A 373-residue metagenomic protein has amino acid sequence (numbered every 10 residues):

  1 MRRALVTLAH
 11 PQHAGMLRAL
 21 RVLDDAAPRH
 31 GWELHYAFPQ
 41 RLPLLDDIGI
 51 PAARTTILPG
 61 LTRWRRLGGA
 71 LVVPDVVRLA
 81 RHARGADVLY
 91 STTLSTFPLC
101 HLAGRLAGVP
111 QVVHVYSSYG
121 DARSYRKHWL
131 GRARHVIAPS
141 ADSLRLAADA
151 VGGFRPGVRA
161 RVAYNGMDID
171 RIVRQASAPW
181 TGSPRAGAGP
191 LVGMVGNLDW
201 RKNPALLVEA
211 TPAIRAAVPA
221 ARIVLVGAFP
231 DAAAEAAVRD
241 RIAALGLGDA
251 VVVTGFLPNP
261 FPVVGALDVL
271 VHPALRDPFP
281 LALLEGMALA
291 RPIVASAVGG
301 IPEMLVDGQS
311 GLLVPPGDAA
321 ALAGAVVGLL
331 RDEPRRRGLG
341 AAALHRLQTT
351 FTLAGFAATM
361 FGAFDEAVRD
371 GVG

Functional and structural regions predicted by a protein language model:
T7-A14, R18, V22-L67, P156: N-terminal strand-loop element at the rim of the active site of nucleotide-sugar-dependent glycosyltransferases
A14-V22, P190, M194-A213, I223 (+3 more regions): A conserved mid-protein helix/loop that constitutes part of the nucleotide-sugar donor-binding site
A37-P43, V195, R222-A236: Glycosyltransferase donor-sugar binding loop
S91-F97, V115-Y116: Short His-centered aromatic/hydrophobic patch
A148, Y164-S183, A354: Acidic anion/phosphate-binding donor-loop and adjacent secondary structure in glycosyltransferase catalytic cores
F256, L275: Aromatic "clamp/platform" in nucleotide-sugar-dependent glycosyltransferases that forms part of the donor/acceptor
P292-A295, L305: Short hydrophobic beta-strand element within catalytic cores of glycosyltransferases and related nucleotide-activated
D307-G308, L312-A319, G328-E333: Conserved acidic donor-binding segment of nucleotide-sugar-dependent glycosyltransferases
